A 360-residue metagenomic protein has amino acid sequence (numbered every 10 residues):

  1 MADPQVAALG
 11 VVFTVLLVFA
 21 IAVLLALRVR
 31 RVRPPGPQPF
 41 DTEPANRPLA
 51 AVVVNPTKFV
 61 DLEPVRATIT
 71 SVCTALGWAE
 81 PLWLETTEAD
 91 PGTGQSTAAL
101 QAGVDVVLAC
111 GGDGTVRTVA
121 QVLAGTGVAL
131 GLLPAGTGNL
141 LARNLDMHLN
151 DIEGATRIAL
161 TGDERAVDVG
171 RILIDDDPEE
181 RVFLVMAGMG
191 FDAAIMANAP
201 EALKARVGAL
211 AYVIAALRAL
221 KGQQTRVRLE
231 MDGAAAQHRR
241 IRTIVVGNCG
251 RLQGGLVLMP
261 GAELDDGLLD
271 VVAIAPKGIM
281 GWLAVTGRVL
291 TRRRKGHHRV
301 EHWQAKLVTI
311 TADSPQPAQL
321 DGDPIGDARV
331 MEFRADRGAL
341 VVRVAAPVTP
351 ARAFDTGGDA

Functional and structural regions predicted by a protein language model:
M1-V107, T349, D359-A360: ATP/NTP phosphate-donor binding region
A2-L27, M231-H238, E263, A273-A360: ATP/nucleoside-binding phosphotransfer catalytic cores, i.e., glycine-rich phosphate-binding loops
A75, T86, A124-A129, L133-R242: Catalytic core of DAGKc-family lipid kinases
G92, G114-V119, L140, V167: Short glycine/serine/threonine-rich phosphate/pyrophosphate-binding segments that cradle anionic phosphate groups
A109-D113: N-terminal glycine-rich "phosphate-gripper" loop used for MgATP/nucleotide binding and carboxylate activation
G188, D192, V245-L258, P324: Glycine-rich phosphate/pyrophosphate-binding beta-alpha loops
D192-I195, Q237-R239, L252-G255, I279-W282: Short acidic/glycine-rich loop or secondary-structure boundary segments that cap or lie
L203-A211, G254, P260-G281: Gly/Ser/Thr-rich active-site loops/lids in small-molecule metabolic enzymes that frequently grip phosphoryl groups
